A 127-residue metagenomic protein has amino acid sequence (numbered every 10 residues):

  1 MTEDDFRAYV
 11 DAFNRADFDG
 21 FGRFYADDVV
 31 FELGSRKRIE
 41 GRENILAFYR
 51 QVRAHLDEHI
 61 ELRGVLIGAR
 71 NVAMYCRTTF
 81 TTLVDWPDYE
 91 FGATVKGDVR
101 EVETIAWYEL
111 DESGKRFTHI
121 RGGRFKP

Functional and structural regions predicted by a protein language model:
M1, L46, R50-P127: A beta-strand edge to alpha-helix "cap/lid" segment located at domain peripheries
M1-A16, F24: Short, aromatic-enriched amphipathic alpha-helices that serve as compact interaction elements
V10, K37, G64-L66: Structured beta->alpha junctions
A16-D28, E32: Short, well-ordered alpha-helical segments enriched in acidic and aromatic residues
V30-I39, V52-H55: A short gly/proline-enriched turn/hairpin at secondary-structure junctions
K37-A47: Short beta-edge strand/loop motif at the mouth of beta-sheet-based domains
